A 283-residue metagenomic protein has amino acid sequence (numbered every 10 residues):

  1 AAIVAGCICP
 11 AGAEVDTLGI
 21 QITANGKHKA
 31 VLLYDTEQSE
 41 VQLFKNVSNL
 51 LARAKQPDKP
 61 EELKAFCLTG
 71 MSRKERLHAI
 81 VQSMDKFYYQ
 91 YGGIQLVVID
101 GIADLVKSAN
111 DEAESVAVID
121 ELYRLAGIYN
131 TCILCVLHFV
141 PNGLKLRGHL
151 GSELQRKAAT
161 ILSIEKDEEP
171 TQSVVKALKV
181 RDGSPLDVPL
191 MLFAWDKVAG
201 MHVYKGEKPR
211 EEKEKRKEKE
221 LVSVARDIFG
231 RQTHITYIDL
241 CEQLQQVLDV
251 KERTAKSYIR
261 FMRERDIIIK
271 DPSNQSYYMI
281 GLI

Functional and structural regions predicted by a protein language model:
A1-A5, C9, D16: Glycine-rich P-loop/Walker A and Walker A-like loops and their local beta1-loop-alpha1 context in P-loop NTPases
I3-V4, Q42-L50, A79-S83, A117-E121 (+3 more regions): Alpha-helical scaffold elements adjacent to nucleotide-binding pockets in ATP/GTP-utilizing enzyme cores
P10, D85-Y89, G127: Residue-level signal for alpha-helix termini/capping positions
G12-A24, G127, G143-H149: Conserved Walker
D16, T23-N110, F261: Conserved inter-motif catalytic segment of the P-loop NTP-binding fold
H28, Q90-G93, D167-I283: C-terminal regions of RecA-like/P-loop NTPase motor modules
Q38-Q42, E75-A79, N110-D120, H149 (+6 more regions): Charged, alpha-helix-enriched surfaces in structured cytosolic catalytic cores of large nucleotide-utilizing machines
L96, A113-G200: Phosphate-binding/switch region of NTP-binding enzymes
